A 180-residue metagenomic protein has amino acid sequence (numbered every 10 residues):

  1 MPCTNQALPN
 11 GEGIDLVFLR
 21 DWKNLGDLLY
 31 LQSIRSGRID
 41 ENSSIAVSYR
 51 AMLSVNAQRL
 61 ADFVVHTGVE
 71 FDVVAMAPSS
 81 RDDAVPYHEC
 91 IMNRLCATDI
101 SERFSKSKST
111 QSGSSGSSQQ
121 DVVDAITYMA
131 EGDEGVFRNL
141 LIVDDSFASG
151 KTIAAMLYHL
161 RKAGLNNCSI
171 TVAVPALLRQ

Functional and structural regions predicted by a protein language model:
M1-E70, S105-V136, L178: Active-site-facing substrate-recognition patch
G13-L16, V74, D99-R103, V172: Conserved beta-strand scaffold positions in the cores of enzyme catalytic domains, especially in NTP/NDP-utilizing
A57, M76, I91-R94: Acidic/polar low-complexity segments with low predicted structural confidence
V69-S80: Short glycine-rich phosphate-binding loop at a beta-alpha junction
E70, L95-S101, R161-T171: Structural alpha-beta junctions
P78-V85, S149-K151: Gly/Ser/Thr-rich loops at beta-strand to alpha-helix junctions that form or flank small-molecule/cofactor-binding
D83-I100: Substrate-recognition/cap helix-loop segment adjacent to the acidic, metal-dependent catalytic center of Asp-based
G113-Q180: PRPP/pyrophosphate-binding module of the type I phosphoribosyltransferase fold
